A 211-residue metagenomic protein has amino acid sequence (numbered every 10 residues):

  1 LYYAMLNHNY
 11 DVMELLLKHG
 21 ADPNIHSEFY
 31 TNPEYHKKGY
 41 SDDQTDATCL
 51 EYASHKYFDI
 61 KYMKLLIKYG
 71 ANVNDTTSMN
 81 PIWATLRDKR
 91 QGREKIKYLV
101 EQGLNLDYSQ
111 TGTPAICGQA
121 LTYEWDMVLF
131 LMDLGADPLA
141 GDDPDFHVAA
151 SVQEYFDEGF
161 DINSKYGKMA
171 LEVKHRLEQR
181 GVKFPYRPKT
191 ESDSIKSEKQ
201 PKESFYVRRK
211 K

Functional and structural regions predicted by a protein language model:
L1-Y3, H26-S54, D75-R87, Y108-G118 (+2 more regions): Ankyrin-repeat boundary/"N-cap" motif
H8, Y57-F58, K89-Q91, Y123: Ankyrin-repeat intra-repeat helix-capping/turn positions
D11-V12, K61-Y62, Q91-K95, D126-M127 (+2 more regions): Conserved ankyrin/ankyrin-like repeat signature
E14-D22, K64-N72, K97-N105, L129-D137 (+1 more regions): Ankyrin repeat domain, specifically the short helix-to-loop turn at the C-terminus of the second helix of each repeat
P23, Y30, D59-I60, V73 (+5 more regions): Alpha-solenoid repeat scaffolds
K56-D59, W83, K95, Q102: Solenoidal tandem-repeat scaffolds enriched in leucines and small polar residues
Y69, Q102, L134-D137, D143-P144 (+1 more regions): Ankyrin-repeat-protein effector appendages
T122-D133, G141-P144: Intrinsically disordered, low-complexity segments enriched in Gly and acidic/Ser/Thr residues that form flexible
